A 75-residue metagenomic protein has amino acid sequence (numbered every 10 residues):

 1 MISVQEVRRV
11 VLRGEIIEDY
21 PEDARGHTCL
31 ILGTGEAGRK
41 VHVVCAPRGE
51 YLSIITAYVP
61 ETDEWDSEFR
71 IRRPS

Functional and structural regions predicted by a protein language model:
M1-S75: Ribonuclease/tRNase effector modules and their secretory precursors
